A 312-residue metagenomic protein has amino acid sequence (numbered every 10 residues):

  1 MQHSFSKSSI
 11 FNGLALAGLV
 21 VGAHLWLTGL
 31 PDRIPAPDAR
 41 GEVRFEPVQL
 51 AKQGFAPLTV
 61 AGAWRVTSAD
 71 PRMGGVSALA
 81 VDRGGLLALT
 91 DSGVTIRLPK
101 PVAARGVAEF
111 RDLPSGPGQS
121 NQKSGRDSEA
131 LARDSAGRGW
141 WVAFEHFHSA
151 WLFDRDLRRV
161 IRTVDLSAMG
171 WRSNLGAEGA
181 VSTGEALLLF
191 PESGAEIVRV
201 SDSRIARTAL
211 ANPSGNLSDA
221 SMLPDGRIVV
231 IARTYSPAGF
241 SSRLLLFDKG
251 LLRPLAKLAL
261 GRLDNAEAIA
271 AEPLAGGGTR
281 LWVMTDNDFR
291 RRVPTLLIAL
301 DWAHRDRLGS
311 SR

Functional and structural regions predicted by a protein language model:
Q2-R312: Sequence/structural signature of beta-propeller domains
